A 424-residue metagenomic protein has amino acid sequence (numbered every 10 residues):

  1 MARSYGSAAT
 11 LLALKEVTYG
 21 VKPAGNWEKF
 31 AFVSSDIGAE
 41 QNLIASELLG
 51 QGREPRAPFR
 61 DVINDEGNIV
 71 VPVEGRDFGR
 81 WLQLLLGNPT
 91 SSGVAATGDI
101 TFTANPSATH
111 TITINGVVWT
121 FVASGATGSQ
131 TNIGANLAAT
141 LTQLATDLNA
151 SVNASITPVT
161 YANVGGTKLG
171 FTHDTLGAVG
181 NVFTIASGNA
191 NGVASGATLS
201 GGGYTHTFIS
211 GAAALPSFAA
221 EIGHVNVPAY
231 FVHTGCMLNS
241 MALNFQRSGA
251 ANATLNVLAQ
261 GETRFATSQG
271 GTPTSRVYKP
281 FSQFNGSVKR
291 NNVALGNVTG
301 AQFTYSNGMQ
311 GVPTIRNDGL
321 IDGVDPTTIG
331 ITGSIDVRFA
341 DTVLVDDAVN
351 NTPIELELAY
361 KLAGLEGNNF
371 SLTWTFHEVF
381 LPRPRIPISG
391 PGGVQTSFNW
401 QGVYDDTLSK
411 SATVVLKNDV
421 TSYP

Functional and structural regions predicted by a protein language model:
M1-L43, D61, V70, L85-A95 (+3 more regions): Polar/acidic, low-complexity leader/linker segments enriched in S/T/G and N/D
Y19-Q41, S46, G50, N368-I386: Acidic, Ser/Thr- and Pro/Gly-rich intrinsically disordered regions that function as phosphorylation-regulated
I37, S210-F265, G300-N307, A359-P424: Short beta-strand and beta-hairpin "edge-sheet" elements
L43-S46, G52-P55, F59-I63, V71-L84 (+4 more regions): N-terminal assembly/attachment segments of tailed bacteriophage virion structural proteins
P58-R76, G249-T263, D322-F339, P391-D406: Oligomerization/assembly interface segments of phage tail-like spikes and tubes
D65-V94, Y204-M241: Long, hydrophobic/aromatic-enriched structural stretches that serve as scaffold segments
D99-G201: Extended, beta-strand-rich, solvent-exposed assembly scaffolds of outer structural proteins
A178-G180, S187-N189, V225-A359: Core alpha/beta structural scaffold of self-assembling particle/tube/pore-forming proteins
